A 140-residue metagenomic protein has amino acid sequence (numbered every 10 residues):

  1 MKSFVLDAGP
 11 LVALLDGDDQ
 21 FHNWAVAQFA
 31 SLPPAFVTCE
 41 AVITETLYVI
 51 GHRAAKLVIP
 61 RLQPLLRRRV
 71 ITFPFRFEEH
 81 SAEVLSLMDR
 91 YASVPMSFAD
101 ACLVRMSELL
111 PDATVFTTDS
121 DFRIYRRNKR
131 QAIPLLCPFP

Functional and structural regions predicted by a protein language model:
M1-S3, L109-P140: Acidic, PIN/NYN-like endoribonuclease modules and their adjacent C-terminal/linker elements
M1-T38, G51-Q63, K129: Short, well-structured N-terminal submotif of metal-dependent ribonuclease cores
A8, I59-I71, E79, R127 (+2 more regions): Terminal helix-to-tail segments of small alpha-helical proteins
L11, I43, F122-R123: A generic structural signal for short hydrophobic patches within well-formed alpha-helices
F21-A25, V42, V58-L62, H80 (+3 more regions): Amphipathic alpha-helical interface surfaces
L32, V49-R53, R68-T72, L87-V94: Alpha-helix C-capping/helix-to-loop hinge sites
T72-V115, S120: Active-site neighborhoods of divalent-metal-dependent phosphate/nucleic-acid chemistry enzymes
